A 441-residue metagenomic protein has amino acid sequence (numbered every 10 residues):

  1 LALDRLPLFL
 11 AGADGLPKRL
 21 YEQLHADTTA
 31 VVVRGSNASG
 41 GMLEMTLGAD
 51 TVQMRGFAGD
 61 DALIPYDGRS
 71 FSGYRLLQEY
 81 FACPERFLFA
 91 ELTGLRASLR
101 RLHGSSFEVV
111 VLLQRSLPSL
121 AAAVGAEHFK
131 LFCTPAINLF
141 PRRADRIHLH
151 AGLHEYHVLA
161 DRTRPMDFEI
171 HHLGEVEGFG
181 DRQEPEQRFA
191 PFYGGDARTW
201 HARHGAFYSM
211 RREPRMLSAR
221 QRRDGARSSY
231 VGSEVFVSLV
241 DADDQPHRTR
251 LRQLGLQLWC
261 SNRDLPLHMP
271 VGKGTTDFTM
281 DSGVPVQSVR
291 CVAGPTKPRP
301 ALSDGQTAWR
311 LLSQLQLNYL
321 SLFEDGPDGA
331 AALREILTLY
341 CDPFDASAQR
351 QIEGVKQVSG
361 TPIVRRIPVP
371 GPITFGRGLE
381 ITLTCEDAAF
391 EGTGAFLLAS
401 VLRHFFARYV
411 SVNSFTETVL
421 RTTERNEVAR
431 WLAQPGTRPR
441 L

Functional and structural regions predicted by a protein language model:
A2-R211: Short, low-complexity Pro/Thr/Gly
G180-L441: C-terminal domain/tail detector
